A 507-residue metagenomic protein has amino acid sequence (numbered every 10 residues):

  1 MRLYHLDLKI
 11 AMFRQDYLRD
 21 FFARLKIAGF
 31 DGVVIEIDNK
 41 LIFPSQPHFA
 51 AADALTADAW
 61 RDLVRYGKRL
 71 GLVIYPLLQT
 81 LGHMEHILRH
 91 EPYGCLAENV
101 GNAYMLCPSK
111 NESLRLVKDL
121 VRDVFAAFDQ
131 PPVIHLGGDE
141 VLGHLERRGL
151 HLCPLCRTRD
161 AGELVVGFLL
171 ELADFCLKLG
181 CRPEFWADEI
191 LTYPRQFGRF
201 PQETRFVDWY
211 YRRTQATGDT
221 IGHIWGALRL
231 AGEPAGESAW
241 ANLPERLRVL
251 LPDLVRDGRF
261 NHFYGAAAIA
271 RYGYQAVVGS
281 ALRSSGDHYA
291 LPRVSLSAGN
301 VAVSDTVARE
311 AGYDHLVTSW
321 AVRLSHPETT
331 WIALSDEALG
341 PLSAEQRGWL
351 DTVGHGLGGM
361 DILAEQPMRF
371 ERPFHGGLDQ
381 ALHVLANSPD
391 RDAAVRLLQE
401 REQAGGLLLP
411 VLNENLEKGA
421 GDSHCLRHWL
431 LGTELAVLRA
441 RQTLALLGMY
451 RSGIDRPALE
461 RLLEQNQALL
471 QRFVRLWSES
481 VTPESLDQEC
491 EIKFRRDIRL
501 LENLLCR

Functional and structural regions predicted by a protein language model:
M1-L177, E184-F185, V278-S280, S284-S285 (+1 more regions): Feature activates predominantly on carbohydrate-active enzymes
R2, L18-A23, D62-R65, G71 (+4 more regions): Substrate-binding groove of N-acetylhexosamine-processing glycoside hydrolases
